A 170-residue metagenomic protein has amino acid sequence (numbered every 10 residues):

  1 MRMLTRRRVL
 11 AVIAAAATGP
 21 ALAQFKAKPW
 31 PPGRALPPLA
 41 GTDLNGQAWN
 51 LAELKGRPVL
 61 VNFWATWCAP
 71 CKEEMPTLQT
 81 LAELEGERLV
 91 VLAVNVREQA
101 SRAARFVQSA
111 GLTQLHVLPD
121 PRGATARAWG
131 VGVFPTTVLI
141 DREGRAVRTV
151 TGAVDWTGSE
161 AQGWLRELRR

Functional and structural regions predicted by a protein language model:
M1-A16: N-terminal secretory signal peptides and thylakoid transit peptides that target proteins across membranes
A23-L51: N-terminal "domain-start" segment that seeds a small globular fold
A52-W67: Short active-site neighborhood of thiol/selenol oxidoreductases, capturing the structured segment around
F63-Q79: Conserved redox-active cysteine motifs that mediate thiol-disulfide chemistry, especially di-cysteine Cys-X(1-2)-Cys
M75-A93: Conserved helix-turn-beta segment immediately C-terminal to the redox Cys motif in thioredoxin-like folds
L92, A104-E143: Short, internal strand/loop/helix patches that form the active-site neighborhood or redox-interaction surface
V96: Active-site loop/turn elements of alpha/beta-hydrolase fold enzymes, especially the short glycine-/histidine-rich
D141-R170: Thiol-/selenol-based redox modules, centered on thioredoxin-like and closely related oxidoreductase domains
